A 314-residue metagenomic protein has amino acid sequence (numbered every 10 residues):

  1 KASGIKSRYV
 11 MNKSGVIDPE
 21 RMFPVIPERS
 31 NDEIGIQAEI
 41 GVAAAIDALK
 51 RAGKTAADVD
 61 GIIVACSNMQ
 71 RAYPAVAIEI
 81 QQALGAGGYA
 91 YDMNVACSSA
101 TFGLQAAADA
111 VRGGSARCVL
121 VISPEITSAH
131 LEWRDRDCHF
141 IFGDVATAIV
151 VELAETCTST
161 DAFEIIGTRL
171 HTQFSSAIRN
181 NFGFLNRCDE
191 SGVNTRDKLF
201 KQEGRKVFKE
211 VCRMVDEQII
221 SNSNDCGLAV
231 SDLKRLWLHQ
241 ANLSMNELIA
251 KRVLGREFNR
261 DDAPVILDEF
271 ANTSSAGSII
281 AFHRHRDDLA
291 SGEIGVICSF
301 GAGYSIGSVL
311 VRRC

Functional and structural regions predicted by a protein language model:
K1-G35, D135-K209, R213, E217 (+1 more regions): Condensing-enzyme catalytic core mediating Claisen C-C bond formation in acyl metabolism
Y9, S14-V95, D225-N246: Conserved beta-ketoacyl condensing-enzyme motif
D32, A38, V42, N68-M69 (+4 more regions): Claisen-condensing/thiolase-fold acyl-transfer catalytic domains that form or cleave C-C bonds in fatty acid
A48, V59-I62, G103, V150 (+5 more regions): Buried hydrophobic positions in well-ordered alpha/beta secondary-structure cores of metabolic enzymes
A65, N94, V119-E125, V151 (+1 more regions): Short beta-strand segments
Y73-V76, L104-Q105, H130-R136, A177-I178 (+1 more regions): Short acidic, glycine/serine/threonine-rich loops at helix termini
G114-V145: Flexible, glycine-rich active-site loops centered on histidine and acidic residues that chelate a metal or position
I126, A154-E155, R169-S175, H239-N242 (+1 more regions): Glycine-rich beta-alpha junction loops
